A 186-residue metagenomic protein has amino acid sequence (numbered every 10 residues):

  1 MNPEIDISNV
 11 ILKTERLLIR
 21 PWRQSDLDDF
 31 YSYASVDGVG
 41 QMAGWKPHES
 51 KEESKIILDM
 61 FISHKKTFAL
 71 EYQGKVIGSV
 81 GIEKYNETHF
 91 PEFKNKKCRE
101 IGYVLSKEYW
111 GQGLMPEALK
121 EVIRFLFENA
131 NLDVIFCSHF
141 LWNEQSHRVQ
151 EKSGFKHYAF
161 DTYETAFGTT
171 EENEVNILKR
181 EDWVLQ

Functional and structural regions predicted by a protein language model:
M1-G40, T67-Q186: Acyl-donor (CoA/ACP) binding surface of acyl/acetyltransferases
G38-D59: Conserved GNAT-fold acetyl-CoA-binding loop/helix
D59-M60, A69: Short, charge-rich binding segments
S63-H64: Short, small/polar residue-rich loop motifs at catalytic or cofactor-binding pockets
